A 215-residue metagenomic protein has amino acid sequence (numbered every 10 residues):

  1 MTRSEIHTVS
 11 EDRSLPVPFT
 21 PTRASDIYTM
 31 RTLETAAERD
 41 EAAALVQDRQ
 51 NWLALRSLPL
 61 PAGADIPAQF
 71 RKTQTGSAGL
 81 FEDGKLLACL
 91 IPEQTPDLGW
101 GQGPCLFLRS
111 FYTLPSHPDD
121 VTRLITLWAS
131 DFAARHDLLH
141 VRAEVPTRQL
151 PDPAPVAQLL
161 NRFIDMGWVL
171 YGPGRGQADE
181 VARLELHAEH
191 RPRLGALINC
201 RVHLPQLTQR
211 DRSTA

Functional and structural regions predicted by a protein language model:
M1-Y28, R142-A215: Terminal substrate-recognition subdomain of acyl/acetyltransferases
S14-A64, T214-A215: Short amphipathic alpha-helix that is part of the acyltransferase structural core
E41-D48, L124, W128, Q158: Alpha-helical elements of Rossmann-like donor-binding domains used by nucleotide-donor carbohydrate transfer enzymes
L53-E82: Active-site rim helix/loop that mediates acceptor-substrate recognition in acyltransferases
T75, R135-L138: Short, high-confidence coil segments that cap the C-terminus of an alpha-helix and link into the following beta-strand
G79, K85-P96, F107: Conserved beta-strand in the GNAT
G101-P115, E144-V145: Conserved acetyl-CoA binding element of GNAT-fold acetyltransferases
P118-A134: Conserved acetyl-CoA-binding loop-helix of GNAT-fold acetyltransferases
